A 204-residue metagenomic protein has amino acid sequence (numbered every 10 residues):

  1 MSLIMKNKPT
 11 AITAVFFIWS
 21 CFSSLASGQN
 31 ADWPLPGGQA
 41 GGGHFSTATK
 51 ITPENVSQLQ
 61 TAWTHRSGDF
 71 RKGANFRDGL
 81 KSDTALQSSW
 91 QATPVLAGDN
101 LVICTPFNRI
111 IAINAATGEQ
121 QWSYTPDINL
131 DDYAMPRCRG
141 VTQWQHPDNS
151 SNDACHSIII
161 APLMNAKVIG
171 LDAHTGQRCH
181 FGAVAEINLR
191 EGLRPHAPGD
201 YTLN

Functional and structural regions predicted by a protein language model:
M1-K8: N-terminal secretory signal peptides that target proteins for export/translocation
K8-P9, Q121, D148-S157, R178-F181: Short secondary-structure capping/junction motifs at helix and strand boundaries
T13-S24: Bacterial N-terminal signal peptides
Q29-S89, E119-I128, Q177-G199: Aromatic (tryptophan-biased) beta-strands that constitute blades/sheets of beta-rich domains
W33-G37, A85-R109, Y133-K167, P198-N204: Repeat-blade elements of multi-bladed beta-propeller folds
A115-T117, A173-T175: Short loop/turn segments that connect beta-strands within beta-propeller blades
M164, D172-A173: N-terminally biased helix-coil "hinge/interface" segments that flank
